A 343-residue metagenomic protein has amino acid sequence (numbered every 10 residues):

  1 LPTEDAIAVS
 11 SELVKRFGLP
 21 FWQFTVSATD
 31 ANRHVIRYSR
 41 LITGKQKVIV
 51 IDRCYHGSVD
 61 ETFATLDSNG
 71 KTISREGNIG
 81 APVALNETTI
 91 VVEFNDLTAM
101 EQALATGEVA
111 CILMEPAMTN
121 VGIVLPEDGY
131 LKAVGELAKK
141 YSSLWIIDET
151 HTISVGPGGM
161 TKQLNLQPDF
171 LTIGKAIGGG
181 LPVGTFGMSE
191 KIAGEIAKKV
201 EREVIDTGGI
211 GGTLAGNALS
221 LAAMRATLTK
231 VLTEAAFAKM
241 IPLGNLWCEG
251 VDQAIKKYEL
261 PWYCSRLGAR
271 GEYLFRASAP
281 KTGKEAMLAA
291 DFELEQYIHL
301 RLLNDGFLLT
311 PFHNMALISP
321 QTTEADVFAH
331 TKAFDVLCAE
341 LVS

Functional and structural regions predicted by a protein language model:
L1-S343: Conserved N-terminal phosphate-binding loop of PLP-dependent enzymes in the Aspartate aminotransferase
